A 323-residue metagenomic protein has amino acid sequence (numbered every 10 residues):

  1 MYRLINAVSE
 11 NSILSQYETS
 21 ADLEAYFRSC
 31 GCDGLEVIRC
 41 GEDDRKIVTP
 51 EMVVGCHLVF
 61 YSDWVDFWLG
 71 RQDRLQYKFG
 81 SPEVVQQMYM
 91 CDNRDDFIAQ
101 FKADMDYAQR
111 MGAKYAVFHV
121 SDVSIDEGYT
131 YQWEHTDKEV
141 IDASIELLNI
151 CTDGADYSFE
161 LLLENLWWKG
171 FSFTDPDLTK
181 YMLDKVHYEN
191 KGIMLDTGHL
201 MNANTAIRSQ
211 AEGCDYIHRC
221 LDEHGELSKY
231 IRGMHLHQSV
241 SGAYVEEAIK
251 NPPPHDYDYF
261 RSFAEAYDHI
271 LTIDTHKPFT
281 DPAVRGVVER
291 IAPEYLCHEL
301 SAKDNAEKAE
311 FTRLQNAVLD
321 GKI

Functional and structural regions predicted by a protein language model:
M1-A103, D320-I323: N-terminal pre-domain/capping segments
Y2-V8, A25, Q87, I98-D104 (+3 more regions): Histidine-acidic metal/acid-base catalytic patches
N6-S12, V37-C40, C56-D63, F118-V120 (+4 more regions): A cross-domain feature marking catalytic cores of carbohydrate-active enzymes and several ubiquitous metabolic/repair
S12-T19, G31-I47, Y61-D66, D95 (+6 more regions): Acidic-and-aromatic substrate-binding clefts and catalytic sites of carbohydrate-active enzymes
S20-R28, D43-K46, M105, L148-T152 (+3 more regions): Short amphipathic alpha-helical segments and helix-helix/interface helices
G31-C32, E51, S158, N190 (+1 more regions): A generic structural signal for alpha->beta connector loops
V65-Q76, E134-K138, I249-D256: Aromatic- and acidic-residue-enriched segments that line the glycan-binding/catalytic groove of carbohydrate-active
M90-G192: Active-site acidic/histidine proton-transfer and metal-coordination neighborhood in alpha/beta enzyme cores
